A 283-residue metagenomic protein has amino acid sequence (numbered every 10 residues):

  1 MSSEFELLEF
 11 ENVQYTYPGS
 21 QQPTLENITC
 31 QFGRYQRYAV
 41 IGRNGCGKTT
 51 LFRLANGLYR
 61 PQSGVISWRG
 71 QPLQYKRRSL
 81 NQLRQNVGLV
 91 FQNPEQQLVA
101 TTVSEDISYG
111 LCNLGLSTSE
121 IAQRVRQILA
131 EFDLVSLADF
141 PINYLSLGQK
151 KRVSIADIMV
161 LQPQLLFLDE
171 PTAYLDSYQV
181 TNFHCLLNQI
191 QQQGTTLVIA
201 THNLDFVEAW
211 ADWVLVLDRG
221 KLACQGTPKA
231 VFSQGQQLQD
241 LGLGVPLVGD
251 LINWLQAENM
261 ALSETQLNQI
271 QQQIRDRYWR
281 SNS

Functional and structural regions predicted by a protein language model:
N56: Helix-to-loop junction immediately C-terminal to a conserved catalytic motif
G64-Y75, L83: Conserved ABC transporter NBD signature motif
S119-L137: Conserved ABC ATPase "signature" region
P141-L145: Conserved ABC ATPase signature
L166-D169: Catalytic Walker B motif of ABC-type/P-loop ATPase nucleotide-binding domains
T201-H202: H-loop/switch region of ABC-family ATPase nucleotide-binding domains
R219-G220: Conserved ABC ATPase "signature" C-loop
